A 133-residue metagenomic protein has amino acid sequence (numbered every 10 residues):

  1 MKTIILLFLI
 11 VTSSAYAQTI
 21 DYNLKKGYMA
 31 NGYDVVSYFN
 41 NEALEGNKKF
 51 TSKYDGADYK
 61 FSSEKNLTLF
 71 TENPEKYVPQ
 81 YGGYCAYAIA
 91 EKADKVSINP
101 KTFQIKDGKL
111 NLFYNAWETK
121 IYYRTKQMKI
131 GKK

Functional and structural regions predicted by a protein language model:
M1-T3, Q18: Absolute protein N-terminus
T3-S13: Sec-dependent N-terminal signal peptides
L6, G56-Y59: Generic anion/oxyanion-binding catalytic loop in active/binding sites
Y16-D55, K76-K133: Intrinsically disordered, low-complexity terminal tails and linkers in eukaryotic proteins, enriched in charged/polar
K60-S62, N66-V78: Mature extracytoplasmic domains of secretory-pathway proteins
